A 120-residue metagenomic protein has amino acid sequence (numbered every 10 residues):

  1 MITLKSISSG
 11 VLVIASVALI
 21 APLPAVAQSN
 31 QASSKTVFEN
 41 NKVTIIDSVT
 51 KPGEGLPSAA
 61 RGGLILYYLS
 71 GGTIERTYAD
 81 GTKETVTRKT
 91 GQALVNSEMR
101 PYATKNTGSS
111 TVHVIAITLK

Functional and structural regions predicted by a protein language model:
I2-V13: Bacterial N-terminal signal peptides that target proteins for export
P22-A27: Sec/Tat signal peptide C-region and signal peptidase I cleavage site
A32-G55, G62-L66, I117: A short glycine-rich, His/Asp/Glu-containing loop-to-beta-strand
F38-E39, D80-M99: Short acidic-glycine-tyrosine-enriched beta hairpin
S48, G55-A60, T77, T85-V86 (+1 more regions): Short histidine-centered beta-strand/loop micro-motifs that create catalytic or ligand/metal-coordination sites
K51-L56, G91-K105: Histidine-centered metal-chelating micro-motifs
R61-D80: Glycine- and acidic-residue-biased ligand/ion/polar-headgroup-sensing regions
M99-K120: Ligand-binding loop in jelly-roll beta-barrel domains
